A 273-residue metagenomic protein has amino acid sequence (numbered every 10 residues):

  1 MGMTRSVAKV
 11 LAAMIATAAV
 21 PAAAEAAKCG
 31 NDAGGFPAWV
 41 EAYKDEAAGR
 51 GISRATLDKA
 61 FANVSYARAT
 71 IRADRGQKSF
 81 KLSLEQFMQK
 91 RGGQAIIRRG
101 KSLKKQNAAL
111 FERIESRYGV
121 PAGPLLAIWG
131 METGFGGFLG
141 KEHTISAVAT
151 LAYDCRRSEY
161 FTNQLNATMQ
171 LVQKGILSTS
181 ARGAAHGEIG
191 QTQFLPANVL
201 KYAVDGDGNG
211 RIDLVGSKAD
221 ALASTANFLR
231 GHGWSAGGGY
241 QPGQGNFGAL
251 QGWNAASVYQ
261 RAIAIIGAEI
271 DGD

Functional and structural regions predicted by a protein language model:
M1-L11: Bacterial N-terminal signal peptides that target proteins for export
K9-V10, A23, K44, E112 (+2 more regions): Hydrophobic alpha-helical segments
T17-E25: C-terminal segment of classical bacterial N-terminal signal peptides
A24-A33: Cleaved targeting-peptide boundary
D32-R54, D58: Mature N-terminal segment immediately following signal peptide/propeptide cleavage in secreted/periplasmic
I52-D273: Catalytic glycan-binding domains that act on GlcNAc-containing polysaccharides
